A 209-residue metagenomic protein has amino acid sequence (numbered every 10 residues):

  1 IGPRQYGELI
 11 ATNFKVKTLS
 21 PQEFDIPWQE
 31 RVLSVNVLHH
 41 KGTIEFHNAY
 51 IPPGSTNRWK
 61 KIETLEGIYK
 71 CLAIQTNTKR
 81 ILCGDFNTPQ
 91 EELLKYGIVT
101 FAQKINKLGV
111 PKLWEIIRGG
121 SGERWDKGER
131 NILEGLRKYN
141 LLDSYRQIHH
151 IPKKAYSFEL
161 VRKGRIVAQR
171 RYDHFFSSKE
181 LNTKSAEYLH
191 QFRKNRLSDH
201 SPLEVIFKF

Functional and structural regions predicted by a protein language model:
I1-G54, W59: Structured beta-strand-rich core segments of catalytic domains in phosphoester-bond hydrolases
P3-L19, L38, G135-Y139, K163-T183 (+1 more regions): Conserved beta strand-loop-helix elements of the APE1-like EEP
E23-F24, D143-K153, E187-F192: Acidic carboxylate-rich catalytic motifs and surrounding loops in phosphoryl-/glycosyl-chemistry enzymes
I51, F86, S201: Active-site metal-binding loops of divalent metal-dependent hydrolases
E66-A168, Y172: Metal-dependent phosphoesterases centered on the DNase I-like endonuclease/exonuclease/phosphatase
I81, N195-F209: Surface polyanion/phosphate-binding segment centered on an Asp-His-Pro turn
R162-I166, F192-L197: Short proline/glycine-enriched turn/loop segments at secondary-structure junctions
